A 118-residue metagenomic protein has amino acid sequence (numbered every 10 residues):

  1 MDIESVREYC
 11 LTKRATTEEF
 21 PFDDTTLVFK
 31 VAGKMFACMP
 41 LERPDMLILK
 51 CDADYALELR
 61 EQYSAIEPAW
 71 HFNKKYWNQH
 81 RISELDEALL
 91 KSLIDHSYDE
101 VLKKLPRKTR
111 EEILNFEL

Functional and structural regions predicted by a protein language model:
M1-L118: Charge-dense, helix-prone N-terminal extensions
